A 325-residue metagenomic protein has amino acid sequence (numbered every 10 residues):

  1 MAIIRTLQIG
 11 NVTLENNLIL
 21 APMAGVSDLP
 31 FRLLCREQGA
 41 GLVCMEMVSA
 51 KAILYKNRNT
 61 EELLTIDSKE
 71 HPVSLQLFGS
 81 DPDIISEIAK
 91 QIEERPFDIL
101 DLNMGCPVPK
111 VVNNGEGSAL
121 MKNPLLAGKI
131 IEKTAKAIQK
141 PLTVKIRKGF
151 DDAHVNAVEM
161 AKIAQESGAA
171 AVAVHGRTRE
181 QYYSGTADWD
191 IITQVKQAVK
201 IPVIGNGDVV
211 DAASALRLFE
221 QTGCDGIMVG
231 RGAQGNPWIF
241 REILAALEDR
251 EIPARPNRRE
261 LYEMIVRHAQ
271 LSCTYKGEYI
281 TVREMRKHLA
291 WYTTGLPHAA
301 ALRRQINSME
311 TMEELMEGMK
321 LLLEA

Functional and structural regions predicted by a protein language model:
M1-T6, G10-L14, L18, A24 (+6 more regions): Alpha/beta catalytic cores of nucleotide-metabolism and tRNA/nucleoside-modifying enzymes
A2-Q8, M23-D98: Glycine-rich, positively charged N-terminal anion/phosphate-binding segment
L7-I19, K51-P72, C106, V111-N114 (+2 more regions): N-terminal small/glycine-rich loop or linker at the start of catalytic domains across soluble metabolic enzymes
L18-P22, V43-M45, V73-L77, L100 (+4 more regions): Hydrophobic faces of well-ordered beta-strands that scaffold small-molecule active sites in alpha/beta enzyme cores
M23, V48-A50, F78-S80, G105-P107 (+4 more regions): Active-site beta-loop-alpha junctions enriched in small/polar residues
E37, S86-E116, L125-I201: Alpha/beta enzyme core
L54-N59, V112-G115, V155-N156, S184-A187 (+2 more regions): Short secondary-structure transition/capping segments
M121: Aromatic- and acidic-residue-enriched carbohydrate-binding clefts of CAZyme catalytic domains
